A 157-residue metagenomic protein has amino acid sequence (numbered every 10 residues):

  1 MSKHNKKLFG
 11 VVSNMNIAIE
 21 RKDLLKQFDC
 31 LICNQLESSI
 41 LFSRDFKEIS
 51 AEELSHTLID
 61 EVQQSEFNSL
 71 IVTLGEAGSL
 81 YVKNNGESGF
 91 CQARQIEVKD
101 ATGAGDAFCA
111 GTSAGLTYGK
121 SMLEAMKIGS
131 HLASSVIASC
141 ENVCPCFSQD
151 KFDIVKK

Functional and structural regions predicted by a protein language model:
M1-E53, G78-S79: Conserved beta-alpha-beta core of the PfkB/ribokinase-like small-molecule kinase fold
I17-A18, R44-K157: Conserved phosphate-binding/catalytic region of the ribokinase-like
